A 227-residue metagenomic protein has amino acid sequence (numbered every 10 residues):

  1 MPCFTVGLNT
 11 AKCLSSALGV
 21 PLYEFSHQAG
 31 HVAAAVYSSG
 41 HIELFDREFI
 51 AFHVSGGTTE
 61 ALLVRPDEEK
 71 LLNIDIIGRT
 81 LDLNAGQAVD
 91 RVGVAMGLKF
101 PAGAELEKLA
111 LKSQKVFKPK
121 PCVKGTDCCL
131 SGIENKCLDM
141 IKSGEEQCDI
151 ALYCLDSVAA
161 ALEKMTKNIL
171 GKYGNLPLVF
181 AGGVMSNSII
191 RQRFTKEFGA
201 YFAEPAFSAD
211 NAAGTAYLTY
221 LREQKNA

Functional and structural regions predicted by a protein language model:
M1, D75-T80, C122-T126, Y201-S208: A short glycine/serine-rich beta->alpha loop
M1-K12, S16: Short beta-strand-loop/turn "lid" adjacent to the catalytic site in phosphate-handling enzymes
V6, L22-G30, H53-V54, T80-L83 (+2 more regions): Active-site nucleophile and cofactor-binding loops and adjacent substrate-binding regions of central metabolic enzymes
F25-F49, L218: Conserved phosphate-binding catalytic cores of ATP/NTP-utilizing and phosphoryl-transfer enzymes
A29, R65-K112, D139-G144: Glycine-rich phosphate-binding loop plus the immediately following alpha-helix
H31-A35, A203-A227: Glycine-rich phosphate-binding/hydrolytic loop that grips phosphoryl groups
A33, A51-H53, T59-L63: Short beta-strand scaffold segments in enzyme catalytic cores
A104-L178, V184-T195, G199-Y201, Y220-A227: A contiguous, well-structured pocket-lining segment that forms one wall/lid of small-molecule binding clefts in soluble
